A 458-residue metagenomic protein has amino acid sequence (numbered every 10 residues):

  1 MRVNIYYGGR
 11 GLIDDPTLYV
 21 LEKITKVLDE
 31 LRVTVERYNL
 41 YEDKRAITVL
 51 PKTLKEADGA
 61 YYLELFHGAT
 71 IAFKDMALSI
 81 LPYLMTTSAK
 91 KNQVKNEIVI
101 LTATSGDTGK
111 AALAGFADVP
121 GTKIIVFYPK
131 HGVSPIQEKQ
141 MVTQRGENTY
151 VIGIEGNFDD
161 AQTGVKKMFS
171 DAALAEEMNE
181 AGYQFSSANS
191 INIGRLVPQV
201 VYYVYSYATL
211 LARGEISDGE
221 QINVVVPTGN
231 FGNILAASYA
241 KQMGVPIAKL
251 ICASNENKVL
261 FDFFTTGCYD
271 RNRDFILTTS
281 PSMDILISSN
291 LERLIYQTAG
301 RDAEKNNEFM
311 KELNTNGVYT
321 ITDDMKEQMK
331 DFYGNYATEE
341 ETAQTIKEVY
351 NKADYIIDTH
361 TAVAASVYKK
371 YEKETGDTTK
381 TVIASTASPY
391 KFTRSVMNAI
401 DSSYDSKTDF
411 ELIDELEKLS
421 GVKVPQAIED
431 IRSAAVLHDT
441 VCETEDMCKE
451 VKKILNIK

Functional and structural regions predicted by a protein language model:
M1-K458: PLP-dependent amino-acid enzyme catalytic core
